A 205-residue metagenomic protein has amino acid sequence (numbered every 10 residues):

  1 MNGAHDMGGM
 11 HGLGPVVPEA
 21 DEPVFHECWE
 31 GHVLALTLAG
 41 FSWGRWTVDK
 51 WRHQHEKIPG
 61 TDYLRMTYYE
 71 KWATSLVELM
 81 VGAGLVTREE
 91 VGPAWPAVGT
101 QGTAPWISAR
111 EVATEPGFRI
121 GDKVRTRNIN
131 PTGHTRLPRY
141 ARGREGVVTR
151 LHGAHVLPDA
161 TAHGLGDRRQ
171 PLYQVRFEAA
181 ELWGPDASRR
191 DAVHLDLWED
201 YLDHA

Functional and structural regions predicted by a protein language model:
M1-P96: N-terminal intrinsically disordered, low-complexity, charge/repeat-rich segments that act as generic
L13-T37, F41, W106-I120, N128-A205: Basic/aromatic-rich interaction segments and small domains that mediate binding to polyanionic partners
H53-E56, E115, D122: A short alpha-helix capping/helix-coil boundary motif
Y63, E78, G99-T100, V147 (+1 more regions): Short amphipathic alpha-helical patches
P96-P105: Short, basic/aromatic beta-hairpin or loop at an interaction surface
